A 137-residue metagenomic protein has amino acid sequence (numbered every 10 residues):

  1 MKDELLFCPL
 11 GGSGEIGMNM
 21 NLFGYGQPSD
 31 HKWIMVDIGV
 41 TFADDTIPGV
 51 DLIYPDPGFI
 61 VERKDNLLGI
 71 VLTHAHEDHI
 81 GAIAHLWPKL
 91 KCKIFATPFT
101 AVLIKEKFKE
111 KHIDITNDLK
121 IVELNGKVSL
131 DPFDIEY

Functional and structural regions predicted by a protein language model:
M1, K111-T116, V128-L130: Short, conserved catalytic or adaptor-binding loops enriched in Gly and charged residues
M1-E4, D30: Short, Lys/Arg-enriched, disordered terminal segments
D3-G11, E15-Y25, G126-Y137: Catalytic core of the metallo-beta-lactamase
S13-M18, Y25-L72, H85, K89-C92 (+3 more regions): Pre-active-site segment of Zn-dependent metallo-hydrolases
D37, D78-H79: Acidic active-site catalytic centers that drive phospho-/nucleotidyl reactions and related ester hydrolyses
D118-L124: Short acidic-hydrophobic, aromatic-tinged amphipathic segments that line or gate anion-handling sites
